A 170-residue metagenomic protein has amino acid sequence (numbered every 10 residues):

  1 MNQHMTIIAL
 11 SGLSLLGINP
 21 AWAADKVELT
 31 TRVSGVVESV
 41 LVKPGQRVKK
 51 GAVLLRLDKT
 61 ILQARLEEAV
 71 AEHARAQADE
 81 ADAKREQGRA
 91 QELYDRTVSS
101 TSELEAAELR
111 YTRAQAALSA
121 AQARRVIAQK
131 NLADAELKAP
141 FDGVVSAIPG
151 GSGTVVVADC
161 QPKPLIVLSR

Functional and structural regions predicted by a protein language model:
M1-I8: Bacterial N-terminal signal peptides that target proteins for export
I8, G12-V42: N-terminal beta-strand block that forms a small beta-sandwich/beta-barrel module immediately after a flexible targeting
D25, L29-V33, A123-V155: Elongated periplasmic alpha-helical coiled-coil
E38-K43, R47-V53, K138-R170: Surface-exposed patches in structured soluble domains
L55, T60-H73: Short, charge/polar-rich alpha-helical segments
A74-Q115: Alpha-helical hairpins and coiled-coil heptad-repeat segments
A81, G88, D95, S119 (+3 more regions): Alpha-helical coiled-coil oligomerization motifs
